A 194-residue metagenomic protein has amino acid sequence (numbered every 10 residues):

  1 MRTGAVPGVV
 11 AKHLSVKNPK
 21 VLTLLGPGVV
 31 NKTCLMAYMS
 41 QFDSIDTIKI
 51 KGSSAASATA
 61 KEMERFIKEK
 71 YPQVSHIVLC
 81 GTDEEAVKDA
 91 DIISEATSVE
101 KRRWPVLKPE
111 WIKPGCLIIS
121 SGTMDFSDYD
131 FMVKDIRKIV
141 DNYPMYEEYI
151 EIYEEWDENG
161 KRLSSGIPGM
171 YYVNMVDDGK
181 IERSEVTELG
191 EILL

Functional and structural regions predicted by a protein language model:
M1-K12: A glycine-rich, Thr/Ser-enriched phosphate-binding loop motif common to dinucleotide/cofactor-binding enzymes
P7, K17-F42, K51-A55: Glycine-rich adenosine-cofactor-binding loop
Q41-Y71: NAD(P)-binding Rossmann-fold cofactor-contacting core
F42-S44, L107-G115, D130-D135: Short, conserved loop/helix-junction motifs that constitute active-site signature segments in enzyme catalytic cores
S75-E85, I139-D141: Short acidic-hydrophobic, aromatic-tinged amphipathic segments that line or gate anion-handling sites
E84, K88-D89, E100-L117: Rossmann-fold NAD(P) dinucleotide-binding segment
T97-V99, G122-T123, Y143: Short glycine-/small-residue-rich Rossmann-like dinucleotide-binding loops
Y129-L194: Adenosine-phosphate binding glycine-rich loop
